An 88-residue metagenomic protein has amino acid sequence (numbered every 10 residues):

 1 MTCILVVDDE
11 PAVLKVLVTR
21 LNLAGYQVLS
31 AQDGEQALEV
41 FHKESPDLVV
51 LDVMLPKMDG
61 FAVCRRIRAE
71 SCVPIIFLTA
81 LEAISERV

Functional and structural regions predicted by a protein language model:
V7-D8, A31, V49: Conserved sequence signature across two-component system core domains
D8, D52, T79: Active-site residues of response regulator receiver
L14, P56, A83: The feature encodes the CheY-like receiver
K15-L23: Charged docking surfaces used in two-component/phosphorelay signaling
G25-Q32, V40: Short hydrophobic/Thr-rich beta-strand motif most characteristic of the beta2 strand and flanking loop of CheY-like
D33-Q36, D59-A62: Acidic catalytic/metal-coordinating carboxylates
H42-E44, M58, R66-V73, E82: Conserved phosphotransfer cores of two-component systems
E44-V50, L55: Active-site beta3 strand of CheY-like receiver
